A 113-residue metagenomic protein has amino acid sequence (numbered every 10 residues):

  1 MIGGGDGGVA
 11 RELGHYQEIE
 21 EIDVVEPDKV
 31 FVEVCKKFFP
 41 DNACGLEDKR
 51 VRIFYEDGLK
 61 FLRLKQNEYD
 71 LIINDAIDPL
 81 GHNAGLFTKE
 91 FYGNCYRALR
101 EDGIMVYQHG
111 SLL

Functional and structural regions predicted by a protein language model:
M1-Y107, L113: The AdoMet/dcAdoMet-binding core of the Class I SAM-like
